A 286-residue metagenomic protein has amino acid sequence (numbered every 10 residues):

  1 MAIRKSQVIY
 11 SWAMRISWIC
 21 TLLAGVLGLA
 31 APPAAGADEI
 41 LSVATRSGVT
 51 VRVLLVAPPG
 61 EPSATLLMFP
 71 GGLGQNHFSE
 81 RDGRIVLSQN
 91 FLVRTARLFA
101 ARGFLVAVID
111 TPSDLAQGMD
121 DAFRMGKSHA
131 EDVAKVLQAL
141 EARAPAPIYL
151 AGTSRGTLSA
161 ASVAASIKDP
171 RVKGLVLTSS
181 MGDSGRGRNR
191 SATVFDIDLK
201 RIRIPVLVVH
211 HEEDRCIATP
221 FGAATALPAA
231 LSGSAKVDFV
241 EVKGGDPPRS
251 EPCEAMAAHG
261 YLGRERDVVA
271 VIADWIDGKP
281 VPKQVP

Functional and structural regions predicted by a protein language model:
S17-A30: Bacterial N-terminal signal peptides
A35-E61: N-terminal cap/lid segment of alpha/beta-hydrolase-fold proteins
P59-L98: Short, surface-exposed "cap/lid" segments of acyl-processing enzymes
F91, G118-R143: Alpha/beta-hydrolase active-site loop
A96-A116: Conserved alpha/beta-hydrolase
Q138-R201: Primarily recognizes the serine-hydrolase "nucleophile elbow" in alpha/beta-hydrolase and SGNH/GDSL folds
G174, S179-E241: The feature captures the conserved acid-bearing segment of alpha/beta-hydrolase catalytic domains
K236-P286: C-terminal catalytic histidine-bearing segment of alpha/beta-hydrolase fold enzymes
